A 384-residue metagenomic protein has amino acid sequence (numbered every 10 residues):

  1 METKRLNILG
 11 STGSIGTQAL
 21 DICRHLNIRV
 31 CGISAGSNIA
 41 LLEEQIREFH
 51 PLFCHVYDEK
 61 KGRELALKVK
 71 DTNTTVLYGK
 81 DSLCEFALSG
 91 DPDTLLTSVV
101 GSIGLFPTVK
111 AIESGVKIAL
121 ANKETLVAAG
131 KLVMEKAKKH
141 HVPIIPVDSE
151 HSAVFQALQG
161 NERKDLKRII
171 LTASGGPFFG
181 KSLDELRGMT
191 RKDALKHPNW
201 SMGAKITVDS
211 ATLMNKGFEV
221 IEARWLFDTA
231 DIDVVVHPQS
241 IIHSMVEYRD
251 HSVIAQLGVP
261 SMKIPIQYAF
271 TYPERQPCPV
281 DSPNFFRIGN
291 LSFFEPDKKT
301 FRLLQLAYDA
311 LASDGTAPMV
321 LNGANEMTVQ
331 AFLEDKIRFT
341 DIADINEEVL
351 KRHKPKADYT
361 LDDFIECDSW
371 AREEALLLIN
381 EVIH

Functional and structural regions predicted by a protein language model:
M1-H384: Catalytic, metal-anchored helix/loop core of enzyme active sites in primary metabolism
